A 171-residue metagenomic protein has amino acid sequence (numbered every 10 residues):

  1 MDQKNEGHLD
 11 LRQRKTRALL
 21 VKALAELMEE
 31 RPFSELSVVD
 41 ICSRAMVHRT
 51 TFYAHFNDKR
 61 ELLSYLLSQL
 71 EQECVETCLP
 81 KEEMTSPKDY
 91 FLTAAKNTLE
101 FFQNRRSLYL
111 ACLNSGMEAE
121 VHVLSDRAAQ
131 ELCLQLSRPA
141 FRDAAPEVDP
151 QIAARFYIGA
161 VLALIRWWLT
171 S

Functional and structural regions predicted by a protein language model:
M1-R31, D40, R44: Basic, helix-initiating cap at the start of DNA-binding domains
T16, L20-M28, L70, C74 (+3 more regions): Short hydrophobic clusters on alpha-helical segments that form packing/core surfaces in small helical domains
L24, F56, L67: DNA major-groove recognition helix of helix-turn-helix
L27-E61: Helix-turn-helix
L36-S37, L110-C112, V121: Short, hydrophobic secondary-structure boundary micro-motifs
S37-V38, L66-V75: Short, basic, alpha-helical segments at the C-terminal edge of helix-turn-helix-like DNA-binding modules
L79-S107: Hydrophobic alpha-helical connector segments
T93, G116-D143, Q151-L162: Amphipathic alpha-helical packing segments from all-alpha helical-bundle domains
